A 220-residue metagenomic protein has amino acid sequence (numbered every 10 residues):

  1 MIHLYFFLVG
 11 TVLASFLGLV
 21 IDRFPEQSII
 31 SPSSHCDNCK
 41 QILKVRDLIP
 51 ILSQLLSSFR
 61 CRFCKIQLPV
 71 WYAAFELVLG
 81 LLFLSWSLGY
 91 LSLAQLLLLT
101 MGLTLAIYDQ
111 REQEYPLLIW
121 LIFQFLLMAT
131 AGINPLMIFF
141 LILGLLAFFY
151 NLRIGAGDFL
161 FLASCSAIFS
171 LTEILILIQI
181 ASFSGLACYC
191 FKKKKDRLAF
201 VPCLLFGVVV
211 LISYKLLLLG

Functional and structural regions predicted by a protein language model:
M1-G220: A membrane-topology feature that recognizes alpha-helical transmembrane segments and their immediate juxtamembrane
